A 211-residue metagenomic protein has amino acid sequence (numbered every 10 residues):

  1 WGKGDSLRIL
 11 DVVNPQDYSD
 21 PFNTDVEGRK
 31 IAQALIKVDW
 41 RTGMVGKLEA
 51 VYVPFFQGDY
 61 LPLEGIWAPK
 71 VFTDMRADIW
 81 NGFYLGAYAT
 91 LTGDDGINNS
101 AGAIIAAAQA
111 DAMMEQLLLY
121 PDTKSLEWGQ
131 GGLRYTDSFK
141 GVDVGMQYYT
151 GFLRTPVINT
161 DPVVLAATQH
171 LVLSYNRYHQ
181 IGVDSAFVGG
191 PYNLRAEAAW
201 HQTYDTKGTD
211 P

Functional and structural regions predicted by a protein language model:
W1, Y52-G58, F139, T150-R154 (+2 more regions): Transmembrane beta-strands of outer-membrane beta-barrel pores
W1-F72, R76-I79, K140: Outer membrane beta-barrel
R8-N14, G65-T73, F152-T155, T160-A167 (+1 more regions): Flexible, surface-exposed loop regions and adjacent strand-edge segments of Gram-negative outer-membrane beta-barrel
D20-T24, L117-P121, A167-L171, T206-P211: Extracellular loop and loop/strand-boundary signature of outer-membrane beta-barrel proteins
K30-A34, E127-G131, R177-I181, V188 (+1 more regions): Residues that define the transmembrane beta-barrel architecture of outer-membrane proteins
I36-W40, L133-D137, M146, V183-F187 (+1 more regions): Residues on the lipid-exposed face of transmembrane beta-strands in outer-membrane beta-barrel proteins
L48-A50, V142-M146, L194-A196: Transmembrane beta-strands of outer-membrane beta-barrel proteins
Y60-S125: Flexible glycine-rich, low-complexity coil/linker segments exposed to the extracellular/periplasmic environment
